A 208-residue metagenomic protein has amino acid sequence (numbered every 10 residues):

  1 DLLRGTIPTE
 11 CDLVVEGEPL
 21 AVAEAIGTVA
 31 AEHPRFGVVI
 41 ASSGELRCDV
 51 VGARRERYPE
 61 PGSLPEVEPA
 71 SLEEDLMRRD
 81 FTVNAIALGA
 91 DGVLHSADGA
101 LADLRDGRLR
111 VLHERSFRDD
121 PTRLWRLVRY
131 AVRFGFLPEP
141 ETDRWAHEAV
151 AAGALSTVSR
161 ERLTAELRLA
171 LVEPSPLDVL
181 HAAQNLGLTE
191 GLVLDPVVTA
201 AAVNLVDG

Functional and structural regions predicted by a protein language model:
D1-G208: Catalytic cores of the polymerase beta-like nucleotidyltransferase superfamily and closely associated nucleotide
